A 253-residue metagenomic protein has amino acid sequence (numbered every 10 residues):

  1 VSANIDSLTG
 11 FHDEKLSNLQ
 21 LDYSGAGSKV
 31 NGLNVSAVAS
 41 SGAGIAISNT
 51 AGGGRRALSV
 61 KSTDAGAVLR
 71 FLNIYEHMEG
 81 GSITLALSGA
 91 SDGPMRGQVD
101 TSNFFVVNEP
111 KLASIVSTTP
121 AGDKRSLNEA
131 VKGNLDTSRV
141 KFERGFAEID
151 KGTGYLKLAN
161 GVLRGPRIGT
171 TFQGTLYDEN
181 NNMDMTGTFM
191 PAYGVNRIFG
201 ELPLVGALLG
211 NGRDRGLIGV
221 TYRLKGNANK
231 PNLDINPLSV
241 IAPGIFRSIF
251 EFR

Functional and structural regions predicted by a protein language model:
V1-L156, I168-R253: Membrane-proximal interfacial segments on either side of biological membranes
V162-R164: Short, glycine-rich nucleotide/cofactor-binding loops
